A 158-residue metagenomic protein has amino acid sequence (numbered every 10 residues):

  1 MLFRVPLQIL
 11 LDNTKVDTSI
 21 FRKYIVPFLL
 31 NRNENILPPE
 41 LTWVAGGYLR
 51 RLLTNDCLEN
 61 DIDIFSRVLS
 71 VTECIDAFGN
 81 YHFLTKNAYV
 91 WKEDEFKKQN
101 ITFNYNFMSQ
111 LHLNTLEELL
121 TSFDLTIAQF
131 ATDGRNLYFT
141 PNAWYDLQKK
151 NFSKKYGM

Functional and structural regions predicted by a protein language model:
M1-M158: Catalytic cores of the polymerase beta-like nucleotidyltransferase superfamily and closely associated nucleotide
